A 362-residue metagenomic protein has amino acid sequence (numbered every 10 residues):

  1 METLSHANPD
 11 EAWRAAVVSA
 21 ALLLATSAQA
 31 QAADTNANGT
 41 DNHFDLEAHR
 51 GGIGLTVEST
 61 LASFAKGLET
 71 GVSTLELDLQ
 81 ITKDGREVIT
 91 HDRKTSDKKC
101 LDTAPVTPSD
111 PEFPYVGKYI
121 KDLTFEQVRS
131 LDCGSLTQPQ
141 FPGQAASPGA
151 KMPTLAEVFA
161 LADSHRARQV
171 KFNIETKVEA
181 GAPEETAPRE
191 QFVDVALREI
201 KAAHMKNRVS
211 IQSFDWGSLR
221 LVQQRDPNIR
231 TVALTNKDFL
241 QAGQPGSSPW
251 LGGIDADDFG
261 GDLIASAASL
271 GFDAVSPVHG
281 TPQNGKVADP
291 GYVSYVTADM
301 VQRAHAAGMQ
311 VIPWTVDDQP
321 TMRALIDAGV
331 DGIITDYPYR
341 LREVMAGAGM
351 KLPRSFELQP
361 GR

Functional and structural regions predicted by a protein language model:
E2-T3, R14, L22, A30-R362: Phosphate-group recognition and catalysis centered on beta-loop-alpha active-site segments
A7-A15: Short, Lys/Arg-rich cytosolic juxtamembrane segment immediately N-terminal
V18: A cross-family detector of function-defining hotspots
